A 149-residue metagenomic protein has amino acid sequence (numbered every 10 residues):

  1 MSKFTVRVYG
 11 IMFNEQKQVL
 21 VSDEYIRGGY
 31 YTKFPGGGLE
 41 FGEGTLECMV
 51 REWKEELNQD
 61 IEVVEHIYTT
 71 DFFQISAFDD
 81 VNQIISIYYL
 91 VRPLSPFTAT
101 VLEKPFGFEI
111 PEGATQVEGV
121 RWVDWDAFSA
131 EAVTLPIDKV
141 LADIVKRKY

Functional and structural regions predicted by a protein language model:
M1-K33, P93: N-terminal strand-loop-strand
T5, F34, N82-S86: Short connector loops at helix/strand junctions that flank enzyme active sites, especially segments positioning acidic
R7-Y9, D60-V63: Conserved beta-strand residues within beta-sheet cores
G29, D71-F73: Generic structural signal for helix capping and beta-alpha/helix-loop junctions
Y30-F34, I110-G113: A short, polar/proline- and glycine-enriched secondary-structure boundary/capping micro-motif
L39-E62, F73-V133: Unchanged
I67-Y68: Local beta-strand/beta-hairpin segments that build beta-sheet-rich folds
A130-Y149: Charged phosphate-binding loop/patch that engages nucleotide di/tri-phosphates or the phosphate backbone of nucleic
